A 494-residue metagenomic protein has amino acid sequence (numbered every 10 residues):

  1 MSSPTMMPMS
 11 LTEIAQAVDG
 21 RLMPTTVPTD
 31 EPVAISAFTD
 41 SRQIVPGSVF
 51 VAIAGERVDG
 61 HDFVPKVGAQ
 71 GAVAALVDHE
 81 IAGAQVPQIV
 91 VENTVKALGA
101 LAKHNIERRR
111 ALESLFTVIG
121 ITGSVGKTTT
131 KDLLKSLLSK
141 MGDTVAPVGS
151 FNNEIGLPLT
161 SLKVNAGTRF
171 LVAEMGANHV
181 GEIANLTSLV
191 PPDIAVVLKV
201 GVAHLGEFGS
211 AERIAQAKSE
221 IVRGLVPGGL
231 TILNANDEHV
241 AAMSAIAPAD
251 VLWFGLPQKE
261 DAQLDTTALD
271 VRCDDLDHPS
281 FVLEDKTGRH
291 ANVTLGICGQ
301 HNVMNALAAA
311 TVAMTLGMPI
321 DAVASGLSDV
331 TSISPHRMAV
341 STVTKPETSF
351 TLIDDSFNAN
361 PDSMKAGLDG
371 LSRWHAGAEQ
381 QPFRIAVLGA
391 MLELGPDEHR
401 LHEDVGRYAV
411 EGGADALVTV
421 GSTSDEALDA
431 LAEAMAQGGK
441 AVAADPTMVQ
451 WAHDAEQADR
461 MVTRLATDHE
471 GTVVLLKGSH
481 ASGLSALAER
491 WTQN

Functional and structural regions predicted by a protein language model:
M1-D19, P46-V49, D59, D132 (+5 more regions): ATP-dependent carboxylate-amine ligase
S2-T122, T129-K140, R337, L428 (+2 more regions): Short, basic phosphate-binding NTP loop
I14, S48, V67, L101 (+14 more regions): Residue-level signal for inorganic ion chemistry
A15, A97-A235, H239-A247, D468 (+1 more regions): Phosphate-binding loop of NTP-binding sites
V27, V164, M175-L205, A241-H290 (+2 more regions): Extended acidic/charged loop-beta regions that coordinate divalent cations and stabilize anionic phosphate/carboxylate
A69, L189-V190, V222-P227, A245-A247 (+3 more regions): Short, conserved loop/helix-junction motifs that constitute active-site signature segments in enzyme catalytic cores
Q70-V73, V86, L225-L230, A247-D250 (+2 more regions): A short helix->loop->beta-strand "cap" motif at the edges of active sites that frequently abuts
A75-A82, A235-H239, L256-Q258, S422 (+1 more regions): Short, polar loop motifs at secondary-structure junctions
